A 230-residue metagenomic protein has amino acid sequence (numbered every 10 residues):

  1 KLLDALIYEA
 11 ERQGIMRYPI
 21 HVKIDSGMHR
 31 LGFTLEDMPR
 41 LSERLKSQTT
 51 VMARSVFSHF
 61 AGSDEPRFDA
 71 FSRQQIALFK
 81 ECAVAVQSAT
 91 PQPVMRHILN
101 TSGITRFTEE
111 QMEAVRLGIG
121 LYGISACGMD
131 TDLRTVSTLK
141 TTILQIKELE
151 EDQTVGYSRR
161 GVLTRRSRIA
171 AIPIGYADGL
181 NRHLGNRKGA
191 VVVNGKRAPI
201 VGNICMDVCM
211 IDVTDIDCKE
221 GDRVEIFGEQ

Functional and structural regions predicted by a protein language model:
K1, I24-D25, H59-F60, L99-S102 (+6 more regions): Fold-independent oxyanion-binding glycine-rich loops and adjacent beta-strand/coil segments at enzyme active sites
L3-P19, S26-T142, L149-E150: Active-site loop/helix belt of alpha/beta enzymes
P19-H21, R54-S55, V94-R96, E113-A114 (+4 more regions): Structural motif
E148-Q230: C-terminal accessory subdomain/extension
